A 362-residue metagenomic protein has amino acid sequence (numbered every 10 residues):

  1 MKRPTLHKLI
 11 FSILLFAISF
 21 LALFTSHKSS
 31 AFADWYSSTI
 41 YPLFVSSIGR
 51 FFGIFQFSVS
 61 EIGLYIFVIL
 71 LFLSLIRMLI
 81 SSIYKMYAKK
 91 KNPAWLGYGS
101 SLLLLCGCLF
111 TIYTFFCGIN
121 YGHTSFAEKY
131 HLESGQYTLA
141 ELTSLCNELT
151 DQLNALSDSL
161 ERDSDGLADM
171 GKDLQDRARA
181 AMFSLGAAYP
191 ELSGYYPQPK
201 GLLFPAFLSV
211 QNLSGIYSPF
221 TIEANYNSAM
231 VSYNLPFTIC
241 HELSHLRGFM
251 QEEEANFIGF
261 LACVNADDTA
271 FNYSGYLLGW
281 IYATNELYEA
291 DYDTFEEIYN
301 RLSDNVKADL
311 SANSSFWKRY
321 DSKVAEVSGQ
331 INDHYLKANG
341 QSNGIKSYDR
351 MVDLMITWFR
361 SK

Functional and structural regions predicted by a protein language model:
M1, S81-L96: Membrane-interfacial, low-structure loops and terminal tails that flank and connect transmembrane helices in multi-pass
A17-S82: Membrane-embedded alpha-helical segments of integral membrane proteins
Q56, L235-N256, F260-L261: Active-site recognition of the HExxH zinc-binding catalytic motif
L71-R77, N92-A127: Transmembrane alpha-helices and immediately adjacent membrane-cytoplasm interface residues in multi-pass integral
G118-A187: Membrane-interface segments at or immediately adjacent to transmembrane helices that form the boundary between
L142, L149, M250-F295: Post-HExxH zinc-binding segment in Zn-dependent metallohydrolases
E161-S228, S232: Auxiliary, metal-adjacent structural segments of Zn-dependent hydrolase domains
N305-K362: Pan-zinc metallopeptidase signature
